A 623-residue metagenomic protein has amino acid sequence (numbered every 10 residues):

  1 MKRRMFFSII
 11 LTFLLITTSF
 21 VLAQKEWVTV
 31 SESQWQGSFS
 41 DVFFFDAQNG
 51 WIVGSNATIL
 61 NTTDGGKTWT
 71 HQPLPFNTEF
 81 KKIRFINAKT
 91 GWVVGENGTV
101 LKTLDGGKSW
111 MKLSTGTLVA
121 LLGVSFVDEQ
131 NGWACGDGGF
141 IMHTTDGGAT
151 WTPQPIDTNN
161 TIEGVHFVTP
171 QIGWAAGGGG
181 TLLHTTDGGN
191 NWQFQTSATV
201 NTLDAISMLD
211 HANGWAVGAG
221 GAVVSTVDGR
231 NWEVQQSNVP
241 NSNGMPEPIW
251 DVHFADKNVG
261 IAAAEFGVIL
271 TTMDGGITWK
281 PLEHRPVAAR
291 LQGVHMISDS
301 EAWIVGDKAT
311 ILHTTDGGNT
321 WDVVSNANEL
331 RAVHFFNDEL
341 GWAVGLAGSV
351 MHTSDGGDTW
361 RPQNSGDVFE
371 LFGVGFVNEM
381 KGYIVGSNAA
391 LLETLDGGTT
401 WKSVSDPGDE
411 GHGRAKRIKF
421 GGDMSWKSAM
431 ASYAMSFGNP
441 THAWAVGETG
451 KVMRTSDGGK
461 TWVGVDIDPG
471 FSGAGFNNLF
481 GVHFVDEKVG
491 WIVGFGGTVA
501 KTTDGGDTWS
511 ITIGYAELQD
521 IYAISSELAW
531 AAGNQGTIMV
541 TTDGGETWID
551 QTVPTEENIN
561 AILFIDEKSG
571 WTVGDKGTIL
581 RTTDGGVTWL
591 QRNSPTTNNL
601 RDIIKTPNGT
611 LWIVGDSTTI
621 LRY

Functional and structural regions predicted by a protein language model:
M1-F7: Bacterial N-terminal signal peptides that target proteins for export
I9-T17: Bacterial N-terminal signal peptides
A23-Y623: Residue-level hotspots at or immediately adjacent to binding/recognition sites across diverse folds
